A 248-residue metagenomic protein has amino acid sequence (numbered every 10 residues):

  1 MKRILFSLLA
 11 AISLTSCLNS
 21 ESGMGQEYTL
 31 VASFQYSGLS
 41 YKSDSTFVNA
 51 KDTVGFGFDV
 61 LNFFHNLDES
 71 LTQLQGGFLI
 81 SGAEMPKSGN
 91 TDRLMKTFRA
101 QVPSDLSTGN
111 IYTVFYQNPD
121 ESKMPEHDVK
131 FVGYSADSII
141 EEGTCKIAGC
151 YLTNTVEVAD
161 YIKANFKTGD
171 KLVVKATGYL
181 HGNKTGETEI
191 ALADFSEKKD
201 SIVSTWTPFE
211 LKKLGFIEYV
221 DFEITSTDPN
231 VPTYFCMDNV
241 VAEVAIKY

Functional and structural regions predicted by a protein language model:
R3, S7, A11-S40, V244-Y248: Bacterial Sec-dependent N-terminal signal peptides
G23-G133: N-terminal targeting leaders for non-cytosolic proteins
L30, G143-K146, D170-L172, V231-D238: Residues that flank catalytic or metal-binding motifs in active/ligand-binding sites
Y134-I140: Short surface loop/edge beta-strand patches of beta-sandwich-type extracellular domains that form ligand-contact sites
E142-G149, I217: Extended extracellular/luminal ectodomain segments enriched in beta-structured repeat modules
Y151-T155, K163-A164: Short edge beta-strand/loop segments characteristic of extracellular beta-sandwich folds
Y161-V174: Short coil-to-beta strand junction motifs in C2/discoidin
V174-Y248: Terminal, low-complexity interaction segments
